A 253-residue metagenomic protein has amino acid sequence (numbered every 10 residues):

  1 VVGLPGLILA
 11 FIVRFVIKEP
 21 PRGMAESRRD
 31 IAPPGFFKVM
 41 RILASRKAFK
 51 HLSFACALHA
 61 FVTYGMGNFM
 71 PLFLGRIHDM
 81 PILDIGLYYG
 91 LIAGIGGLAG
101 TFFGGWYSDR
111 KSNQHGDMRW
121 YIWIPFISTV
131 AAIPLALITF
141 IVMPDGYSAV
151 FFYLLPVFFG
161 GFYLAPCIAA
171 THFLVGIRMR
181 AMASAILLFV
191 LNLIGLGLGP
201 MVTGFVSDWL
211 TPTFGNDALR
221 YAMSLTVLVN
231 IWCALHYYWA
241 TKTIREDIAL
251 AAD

Functional and structural regions predicted by a protein language model:
V1-V2, P81, L87, D117-W123 (+1 more regions): A membrane-interface helix-boundary motif in multi-pass transporters
A10-F15, I133-M143, S224-D253: Multi-pass alpha-helical transporter architecture, strongest for 12-TM Major Facilitator/SLC carriers used
F15-K38, D247-D253: Flexible cytoplasmic inter-helical loops of multi-pass small-molecule transporters
R46-G104, F140, F152, V157-I168 (+1 more regions): Extracytoplasmic gate region of multi-pass secondary transporters
I82-G86, I177-L187, N216: Loop-to-transmembrane helix entry/capping segments in MFS-fold secondary transporters and related SLC/MFSD carriers
G100-D117, S207-D208: Helix-to-loop junctions at the C-terminal end of transmembrane segments in multipass secondary transporters
S112-Q114, T171-R180, T211: Paired intracellular helix-loop junctions of major facilitator superfamily
M118-C167: C-terminal transmembrane helical hairpin of 12-TM major facilitator-type secondary transporters
